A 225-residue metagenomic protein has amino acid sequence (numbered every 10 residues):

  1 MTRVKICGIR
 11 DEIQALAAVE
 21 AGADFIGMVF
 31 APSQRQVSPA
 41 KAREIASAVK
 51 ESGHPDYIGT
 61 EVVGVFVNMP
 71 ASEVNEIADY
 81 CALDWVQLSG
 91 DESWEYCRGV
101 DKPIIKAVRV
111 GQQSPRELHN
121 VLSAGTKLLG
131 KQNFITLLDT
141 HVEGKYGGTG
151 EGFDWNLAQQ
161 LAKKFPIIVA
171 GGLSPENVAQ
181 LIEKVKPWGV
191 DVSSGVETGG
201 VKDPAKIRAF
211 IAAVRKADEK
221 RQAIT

Functional and structural regions predicted by a protein language model:
M1-T225: Conserved N-terminal beta1-alpha1 strand-loop-helix module at the mouth
